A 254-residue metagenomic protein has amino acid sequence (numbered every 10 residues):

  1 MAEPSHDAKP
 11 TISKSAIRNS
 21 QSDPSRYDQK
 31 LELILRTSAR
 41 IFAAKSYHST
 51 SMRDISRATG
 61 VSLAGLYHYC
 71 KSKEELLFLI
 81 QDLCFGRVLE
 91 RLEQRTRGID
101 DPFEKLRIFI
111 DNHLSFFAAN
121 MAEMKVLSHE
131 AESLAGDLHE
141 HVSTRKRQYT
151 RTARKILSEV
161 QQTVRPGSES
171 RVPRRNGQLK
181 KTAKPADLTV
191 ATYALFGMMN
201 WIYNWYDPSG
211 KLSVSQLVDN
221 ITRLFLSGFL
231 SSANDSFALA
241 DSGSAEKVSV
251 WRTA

Functional and structural regions predicted by a protein language model:
M1-Q29, V164-G167, R175, L179 (+1 more regions): N-terminal intrinsically disordered/low-complexity leader segments
K30, I34-F42, H113, F225: Short hydrophobic clusters on alpha-helical segments that form packing/core surfaces in small helical domains
K30-S38, I55, L76, I80-V88 (+2 more regions): Generic hydrophobic, amphipathic alpha-helix propensity
L33, I41-E75, L79: Helix-turn-helix
G86-L89, D137-Q162, E169, P173-G177 (+2 more regions): Amphipathic alpha-helical packing segments from all-alpha helical-bundle domains
Q94-A122, L195: Hydrophobic alpha-helical connector segments
A118-H139, N204: Amphipathic alpha-helical segments used for helix-helix packing
K184-N204, Q216-G228, W251-A254: Hydrophobic alpha-helical segments that form the core of small-molecule binding pockets and/or dimer interfaces
